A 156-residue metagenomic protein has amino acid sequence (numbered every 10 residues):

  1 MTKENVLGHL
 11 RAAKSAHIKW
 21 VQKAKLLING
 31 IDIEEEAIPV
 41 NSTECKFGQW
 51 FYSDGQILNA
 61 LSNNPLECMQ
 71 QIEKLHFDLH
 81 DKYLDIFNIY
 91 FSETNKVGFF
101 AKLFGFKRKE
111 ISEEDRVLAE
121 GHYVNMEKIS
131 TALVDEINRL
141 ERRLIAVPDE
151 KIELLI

Functional and structural regions predicted by a protein language model:
M1-I156: N-terminal membrane-sensor/transducer module of prokaryotic signaling receptors
